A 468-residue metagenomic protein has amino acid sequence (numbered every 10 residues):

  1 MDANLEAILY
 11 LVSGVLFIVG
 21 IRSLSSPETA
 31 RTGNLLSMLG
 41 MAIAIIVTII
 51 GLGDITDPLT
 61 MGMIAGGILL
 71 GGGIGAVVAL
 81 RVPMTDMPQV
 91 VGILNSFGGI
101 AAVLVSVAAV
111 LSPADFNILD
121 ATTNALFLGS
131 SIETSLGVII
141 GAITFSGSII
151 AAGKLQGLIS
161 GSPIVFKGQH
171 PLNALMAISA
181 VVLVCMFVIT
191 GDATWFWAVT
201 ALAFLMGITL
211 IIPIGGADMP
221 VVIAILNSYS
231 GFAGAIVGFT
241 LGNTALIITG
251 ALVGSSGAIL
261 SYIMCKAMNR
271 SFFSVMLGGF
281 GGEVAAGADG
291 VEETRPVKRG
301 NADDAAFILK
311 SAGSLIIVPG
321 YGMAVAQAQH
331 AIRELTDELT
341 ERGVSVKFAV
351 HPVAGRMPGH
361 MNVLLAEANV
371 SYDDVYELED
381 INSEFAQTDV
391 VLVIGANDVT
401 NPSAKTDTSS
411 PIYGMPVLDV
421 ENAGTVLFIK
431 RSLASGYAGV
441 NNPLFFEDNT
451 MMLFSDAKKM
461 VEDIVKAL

Functional and structural regions predicted by a protein language model:
M1-G14, T56-G73, S130-F145, G191-L202: Structural signature of hydrophobic alpha-helical transmembrane segments
L16-T29, G72-V91, S148-P163, M206-M219 (+1 more regions): C-terminal ends of transmembrane helices
R31-G40, I64-A65, D86-G98, P163-A174 (+1 more regions): Cytoplasmic-side transmembrane-helix entry/capping segments in multi-pass membrane proteins
T48-A65, V77-M87, V103-A121, T190: Transmembrane alpha-helix boundary signature
A108-T122, I189-T194, V221, S228-I248: Transmembrane helix-loop junctions at the membrane interface of multipass transporters and ion channels
G215, S230-A235, F239-F273: Mobile "lid/hinge" segments at catalytic clefts and subdomain interfaces of large enzymes
L252-A312: Membrane-interfacial segments at transmembrane helix termini in multi-pass membrane proteins
V291-L468: Structured cytosolic domains appended to multi-pass membrane proteins
